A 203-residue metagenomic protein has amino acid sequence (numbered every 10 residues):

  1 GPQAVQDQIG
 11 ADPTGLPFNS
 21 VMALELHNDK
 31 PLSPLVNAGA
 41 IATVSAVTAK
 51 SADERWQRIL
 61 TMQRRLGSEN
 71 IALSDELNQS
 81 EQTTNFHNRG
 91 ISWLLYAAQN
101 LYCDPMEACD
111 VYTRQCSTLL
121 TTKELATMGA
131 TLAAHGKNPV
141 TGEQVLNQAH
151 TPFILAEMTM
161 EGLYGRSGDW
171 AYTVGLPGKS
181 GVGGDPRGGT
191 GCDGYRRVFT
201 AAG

Functional and structural regions predicted by a protein language model:
G1-Q115: Active-site-adjacent helix/loop patches that line small-molecule binding or acyl-intermediate pockets
P13, P17, L26, C103 (+4 more regions): Residues in flexible loops and secondary-structure boundaries
N19, F86-H87, T118-L119, T151-P152 (+1 more regions): Short amphipathic alpha-helical patches
A23-N28, A72-E76, R89-Y96, T122-T127 (+2 more regions): Short, charged low-complexity intrinsically disordered segments located at boundaries of structured domains
L35-A42, T121-T127, H150, C192: Catalytic-loop motifs flanking and including active-site residues across diverse enzymes
A40-V44, L60, S92, Y96 (+4 more regions): Predominant activation on well-ordered alpha-helical scaffold segments within soluble catalytic domains
L94-T151: Penicillin-binding protein/beta-lactamase superfamily catalytic region
A133-G203: Structured C-terminal helix/loop/strand segments within mature extracytoplasmic catalytic/sensor domains
